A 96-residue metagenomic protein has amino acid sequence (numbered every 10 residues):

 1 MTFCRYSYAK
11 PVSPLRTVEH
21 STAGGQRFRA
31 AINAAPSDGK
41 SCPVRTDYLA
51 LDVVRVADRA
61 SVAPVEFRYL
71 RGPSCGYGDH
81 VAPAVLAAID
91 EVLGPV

Functional and structural regions predicted by a protein language model:
M1-V96: Function-determining sites in protein domains
